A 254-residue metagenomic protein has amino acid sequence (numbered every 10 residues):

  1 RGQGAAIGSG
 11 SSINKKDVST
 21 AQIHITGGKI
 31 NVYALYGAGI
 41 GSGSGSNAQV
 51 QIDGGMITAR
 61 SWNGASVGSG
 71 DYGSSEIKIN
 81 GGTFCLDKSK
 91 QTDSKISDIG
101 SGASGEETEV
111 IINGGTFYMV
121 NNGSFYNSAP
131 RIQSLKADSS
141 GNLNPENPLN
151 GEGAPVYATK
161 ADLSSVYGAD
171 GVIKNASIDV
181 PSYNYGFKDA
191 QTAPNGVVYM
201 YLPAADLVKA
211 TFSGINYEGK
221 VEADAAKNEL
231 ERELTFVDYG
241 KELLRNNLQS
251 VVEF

Functional and structural regions predicted by a protein language model:
R1-G2, I7-Y33, G41-S61, V67-K90 (+3 more regions): Surface-exposed loop/turn motifs in large extracellular/passenger domains
Y118, Q133-S134, P155-D162, V197-P203 (+2 more regions): Ordered hydrophobic segments in well-structured contexts
V156-D179, Y183-N184, E242-N246, S250-E253: Structural motif
S164, A176-I178, T192, V221-D224: Intrinsic N-terminal pre-sequences and regulatory tails
I178-Y199: Short, acidic Ser/Thr/Gly-rich low-complexity loop/linker segments typical of extracellular and cell-surface proteins
A193-K209, A223-D224: Short Pro-Gly-centered beta-turn/loop motif in secreted/extracellular proteins
V208-F254: Long, contiguous ectodomains of secretory-pathway proteins
